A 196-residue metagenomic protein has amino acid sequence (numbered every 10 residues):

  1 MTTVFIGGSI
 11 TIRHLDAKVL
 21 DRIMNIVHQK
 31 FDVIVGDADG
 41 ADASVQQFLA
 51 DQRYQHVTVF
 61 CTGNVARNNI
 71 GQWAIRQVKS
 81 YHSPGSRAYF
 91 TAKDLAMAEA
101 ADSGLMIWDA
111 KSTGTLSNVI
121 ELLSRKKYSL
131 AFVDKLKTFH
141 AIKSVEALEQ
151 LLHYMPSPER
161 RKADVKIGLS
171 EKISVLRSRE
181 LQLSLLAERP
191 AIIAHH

Functional and structural regions predicted by a protein language model:
M1-V4: Extreme N-terminal starter segment of soluble prokaryotic enzymes
G7-S9: Glycine-rich beta-strand-to-loop/alpha-helix junction loops that act as flexible
T11-S174: Acidic/glycine-enriched connector segments
E171, L185, H196: Cysteine-nucleophile amide-bond enzymes
S174-E180: Non-catalytic C-terminal accessory region of glycerolipid acyltransferases and related lyso-lipid remodeling enzymes
E180-I192: Pol beta-like nucleotidyltransferase catalytic core
